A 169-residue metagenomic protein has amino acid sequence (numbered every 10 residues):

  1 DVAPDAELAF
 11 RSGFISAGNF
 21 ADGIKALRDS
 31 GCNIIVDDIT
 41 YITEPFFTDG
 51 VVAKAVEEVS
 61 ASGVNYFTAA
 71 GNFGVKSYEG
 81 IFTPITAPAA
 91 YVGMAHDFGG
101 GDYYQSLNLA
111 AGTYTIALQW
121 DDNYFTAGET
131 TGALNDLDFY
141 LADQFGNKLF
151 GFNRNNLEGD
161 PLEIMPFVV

Functional and structural regions predicted by a protein language model:
D1-N19, E44-T48, A53-V56, S60-F82 (+3 more regions): Subtilisin-like serine protease catalytic core
A21-G31, P166: Short, well-structured alpha-helical segments in soluble
N33-I34, N65: Short, Asp-centered acidic motifs that coordinate Mg2+ and/or phosphate in catalytic or ligand-binding sites
D37, I42-D49, Y91-L107, Y140-V169: Noncatalytic accessory or regulatory domains flanking protease catalytic cores in secreted, cell-surface, and selected
V75-G100: Charged, low-complexity interaction regions that mediate assembly/partner binding in large macromolecular machines
